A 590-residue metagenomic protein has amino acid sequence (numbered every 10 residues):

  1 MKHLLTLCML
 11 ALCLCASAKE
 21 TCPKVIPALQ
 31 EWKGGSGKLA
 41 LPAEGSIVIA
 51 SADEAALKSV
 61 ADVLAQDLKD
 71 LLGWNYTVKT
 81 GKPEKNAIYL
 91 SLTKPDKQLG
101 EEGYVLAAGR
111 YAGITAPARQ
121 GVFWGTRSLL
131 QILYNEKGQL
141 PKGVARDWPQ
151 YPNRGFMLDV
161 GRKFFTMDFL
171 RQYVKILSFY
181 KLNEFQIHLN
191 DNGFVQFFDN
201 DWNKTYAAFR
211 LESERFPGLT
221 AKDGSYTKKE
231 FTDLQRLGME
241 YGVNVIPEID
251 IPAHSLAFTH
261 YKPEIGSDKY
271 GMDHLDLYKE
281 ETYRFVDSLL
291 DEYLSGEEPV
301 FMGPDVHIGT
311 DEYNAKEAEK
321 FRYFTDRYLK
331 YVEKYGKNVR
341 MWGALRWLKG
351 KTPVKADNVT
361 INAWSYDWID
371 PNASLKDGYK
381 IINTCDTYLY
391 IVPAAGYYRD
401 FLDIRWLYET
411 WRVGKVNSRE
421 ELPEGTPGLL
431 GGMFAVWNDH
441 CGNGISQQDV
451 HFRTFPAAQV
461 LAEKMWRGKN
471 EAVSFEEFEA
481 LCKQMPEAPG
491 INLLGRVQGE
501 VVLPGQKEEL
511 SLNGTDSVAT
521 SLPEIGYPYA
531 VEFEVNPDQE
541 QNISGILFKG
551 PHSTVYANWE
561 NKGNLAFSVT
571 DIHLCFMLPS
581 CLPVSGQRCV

Functional and structural regions predicted by a protein language model:
M1-C22: Bacterial Sec-dependent N-terminal signal peptides
S17-P149, V339-L348, K355-D357, E487 (+2 more regions): Acidic, contiguous N-terminal accessory segments
I47, L68, A118, F156 (+6 more regions): Conserved, mostly hydrophobic/aromatic
K97-H274, E281, D287-D305, N438-H440: Feature activates predominantly on carbohydrate-active enzymes
F258-T360, W364-G378: Active-site neighborhood of glycoside hydrolase catalytic domains
V354-V359, Y366-E508: Flexible, acidic glycine-rich loops studded with aromatic residues
V502-H573: Extracellular glycan-recognition modules
F567-C589: Short, aromatic/His-centered strand-loop micro-motif at the edge of beta-sheets
